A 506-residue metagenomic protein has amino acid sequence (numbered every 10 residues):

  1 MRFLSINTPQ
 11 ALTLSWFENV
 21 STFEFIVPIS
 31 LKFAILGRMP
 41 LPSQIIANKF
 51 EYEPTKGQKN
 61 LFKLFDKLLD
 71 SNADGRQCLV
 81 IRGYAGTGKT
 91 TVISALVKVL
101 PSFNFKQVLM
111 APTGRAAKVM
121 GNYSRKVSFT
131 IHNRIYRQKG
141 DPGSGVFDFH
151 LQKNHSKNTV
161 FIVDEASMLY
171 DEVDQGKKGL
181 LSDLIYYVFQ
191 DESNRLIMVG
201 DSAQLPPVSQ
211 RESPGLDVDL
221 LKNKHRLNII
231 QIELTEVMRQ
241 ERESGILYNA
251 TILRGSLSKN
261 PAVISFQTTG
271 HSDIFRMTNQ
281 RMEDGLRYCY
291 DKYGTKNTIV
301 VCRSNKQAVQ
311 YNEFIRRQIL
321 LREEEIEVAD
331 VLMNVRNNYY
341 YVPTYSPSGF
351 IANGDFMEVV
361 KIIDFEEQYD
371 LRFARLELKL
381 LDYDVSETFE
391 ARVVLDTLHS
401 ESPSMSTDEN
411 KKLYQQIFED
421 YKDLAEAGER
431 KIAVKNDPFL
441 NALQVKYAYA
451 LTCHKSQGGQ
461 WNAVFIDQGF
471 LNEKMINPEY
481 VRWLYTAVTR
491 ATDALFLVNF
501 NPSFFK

Functional and structural regions predicted by a protein language model:
R2-S5, T13-F17, S21, S30: Low-acidity, Ser/Thr- and Arg-rich intrinsically disordered low-complexity segments
P28-I35: Short, positively charged and aromatic/hydrophobic N-terminal segments
P42-Q77: Conserved pre-motif I regulatory segment
P54, L109, V300: Conserved SAM-binding loop
L61-F65, D74, F189-N194, S202-N353 (+2 more regions): Conserved helicase motor core of P-loop NTPases
F62-K63, K67, A73, Q77-A262 (+1 more regions): ASCE P-loop NTPase helicase motor core
Q368-K506: C-terminal accessory regions
